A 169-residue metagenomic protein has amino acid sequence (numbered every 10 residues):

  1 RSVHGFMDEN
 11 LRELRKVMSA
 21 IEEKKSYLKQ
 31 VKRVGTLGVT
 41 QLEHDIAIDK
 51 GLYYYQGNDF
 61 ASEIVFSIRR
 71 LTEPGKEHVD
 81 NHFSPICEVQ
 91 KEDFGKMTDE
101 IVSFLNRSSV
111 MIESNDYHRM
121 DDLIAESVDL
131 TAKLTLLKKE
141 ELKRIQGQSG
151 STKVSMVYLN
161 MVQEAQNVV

Functional and structural regions predicted by a protein language model:
R1-V169: Cytosolic, long alpha-helical scaffolding segments
